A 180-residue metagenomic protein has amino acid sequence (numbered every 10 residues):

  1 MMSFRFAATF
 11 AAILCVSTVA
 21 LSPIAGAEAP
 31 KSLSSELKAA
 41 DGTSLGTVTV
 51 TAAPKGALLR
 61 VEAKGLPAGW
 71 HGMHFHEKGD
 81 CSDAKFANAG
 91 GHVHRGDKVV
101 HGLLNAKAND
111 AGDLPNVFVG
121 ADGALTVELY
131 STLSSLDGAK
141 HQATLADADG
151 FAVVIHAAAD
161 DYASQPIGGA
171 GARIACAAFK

Functional and structural regions predicted by a protein language model:
M1-A12: Bacterial N-terminal signal peptides that target proteins for export
A12-I13, G65: Short hydrophobic "helix-edge" motifs at membrane interfaces and signal-peptide entry regions
I13-P23: Hydrophobic h-region of N-terminal signal peptides that target proteins for export in Gram-negative bacteria
L21-K180: N-terminal leader/targeting pre-sequences
